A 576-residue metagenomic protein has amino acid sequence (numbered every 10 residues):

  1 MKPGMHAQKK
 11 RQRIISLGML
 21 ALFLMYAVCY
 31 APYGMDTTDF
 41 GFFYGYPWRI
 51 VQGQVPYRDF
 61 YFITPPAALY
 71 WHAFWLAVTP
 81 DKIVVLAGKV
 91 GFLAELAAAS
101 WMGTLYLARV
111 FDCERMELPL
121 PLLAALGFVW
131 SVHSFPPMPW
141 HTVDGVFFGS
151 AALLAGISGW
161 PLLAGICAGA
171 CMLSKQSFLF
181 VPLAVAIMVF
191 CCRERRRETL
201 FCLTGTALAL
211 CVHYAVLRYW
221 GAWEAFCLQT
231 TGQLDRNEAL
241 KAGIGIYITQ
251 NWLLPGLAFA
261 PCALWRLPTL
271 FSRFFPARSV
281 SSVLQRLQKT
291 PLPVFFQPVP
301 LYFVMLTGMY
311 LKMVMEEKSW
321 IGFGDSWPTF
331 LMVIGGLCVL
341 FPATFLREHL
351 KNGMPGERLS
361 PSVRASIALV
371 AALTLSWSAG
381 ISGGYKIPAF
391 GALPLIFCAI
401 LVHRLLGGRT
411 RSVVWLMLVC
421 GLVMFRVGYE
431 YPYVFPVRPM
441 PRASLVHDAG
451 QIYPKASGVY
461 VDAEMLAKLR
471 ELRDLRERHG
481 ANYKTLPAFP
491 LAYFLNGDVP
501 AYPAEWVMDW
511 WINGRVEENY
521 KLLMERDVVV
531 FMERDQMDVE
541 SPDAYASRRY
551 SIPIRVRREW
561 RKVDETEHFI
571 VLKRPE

Functional and structural regions predicted by a protein language model:
A31-Y46, Y57-F74, K82-I83, W220-G221 (+1 more regions): Extracytoplasmic catalytic/substrate-binding loops of multi-pass membrane glycan-assembly enzymes
I63, P182, G428-M508, R526-V539 (+1 more regions): Short periplasmic/luminal acceptor-recognition loop of GT-C membrane glycosyltransferases, typified by
L69, V85-K89, L96, P121-F147 (+3 more regions): Aromatic- and kink-enriched transmembrane "portal" helix at the membrane-lumen/periplasm boundary that abuts
V90-E114: Transmembrane-helix motifs of polytopic, lipid-linked glycan transferases
G91-A94, S131-A151, G156, S174 (+3 more regions): Multi-pass, polyprenyl lipid-linked donor-dependent membrane glycosyltransferases
D112-R115, D144, G149-A164, R193-R195 (+1 more regions): Membrane-interface transmembrane helices that cradle and orient dolichyl/undecaprenyl
S150-A151, P161-Q176, V181-V189, T206-C211 (+1 more regions): Membrane-interface alpha helices of multi-pass inner-membrane proteins
V181-A215, W223-L240, W265-T269, R273 (+1 more regions): Perimembrane helix-loop-helix junctions
